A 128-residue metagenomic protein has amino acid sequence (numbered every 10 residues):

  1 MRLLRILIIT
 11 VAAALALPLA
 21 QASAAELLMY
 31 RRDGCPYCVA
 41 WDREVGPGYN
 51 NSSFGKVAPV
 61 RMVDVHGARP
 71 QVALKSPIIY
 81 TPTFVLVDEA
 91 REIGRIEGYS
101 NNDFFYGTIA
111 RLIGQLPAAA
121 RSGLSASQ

Functional and structural regions predicted by a protein language model:
M1-I8: Bacterial N-terminal signal peptides that target proteins for export
T10, S23-A25, V39, S76-P77 (+2 more regions): Non-globular targeting/processing and membrane-anchoring segments
A13-A22: C-terminal segment of classical bacterial N-terminal signal peptides
A22-D33: Cleaved targeting-peptide boundary
Y30, S53-P70: Thiol-based oxidoreductase modules, predominantly thioredoxin-like and allied folds used for disulfide exchange
R31-Y37, Y80: Short pre-active-site segment immediately N-terminal to redox-active cysteine/selenocysteine motifs in thiol-based
V39-F54: Typically the conserved alpha-helix immediately C-terminal to a functionally engaged Cys/Sec in thioredoxin-like
Y80-R95: A short, hydrophobic beta-strand/beta-hairpin element that forms part of a small beta-sheet core
